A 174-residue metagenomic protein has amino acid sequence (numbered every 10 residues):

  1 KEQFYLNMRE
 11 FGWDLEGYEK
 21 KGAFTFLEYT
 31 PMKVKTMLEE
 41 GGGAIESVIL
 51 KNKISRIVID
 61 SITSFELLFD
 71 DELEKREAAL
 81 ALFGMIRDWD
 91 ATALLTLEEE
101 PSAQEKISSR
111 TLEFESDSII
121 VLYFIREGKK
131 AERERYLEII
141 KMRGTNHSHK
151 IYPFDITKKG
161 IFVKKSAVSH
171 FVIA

Functional and structural regions predicted by a protein language model:
K1-K35, G43: Conserved P-loop
L6-N7, M37-E39, L68-D70, E105-S108 (+1 more regions): Short, well-ordered secondary-structure micro-motifs
L15-K20, S47-K51, M85-W89, T111-F114: Conserved catalytic network of the ASCE P-loop NTPase/AAA+ motor domain
G22-F24, K53-R56, D88-T96: Loop/turn-to-beta-strand initiation segments
Y29-D88: Phosphate-binding/switch loop-helix module in NTP-utilizing enzymes
P31, I62-S64, A91, E98-E100 (+1 more regions): Short, ordered loop/turn segments at secondary-structure junctions
V48-K53, Y152-A174: NTP-binding/hydrolysis catalytic cores, primarily Walker-type P-loop NTPases
L97-G160: Phosphate-binding/switch region of NTP-binding enzymes
